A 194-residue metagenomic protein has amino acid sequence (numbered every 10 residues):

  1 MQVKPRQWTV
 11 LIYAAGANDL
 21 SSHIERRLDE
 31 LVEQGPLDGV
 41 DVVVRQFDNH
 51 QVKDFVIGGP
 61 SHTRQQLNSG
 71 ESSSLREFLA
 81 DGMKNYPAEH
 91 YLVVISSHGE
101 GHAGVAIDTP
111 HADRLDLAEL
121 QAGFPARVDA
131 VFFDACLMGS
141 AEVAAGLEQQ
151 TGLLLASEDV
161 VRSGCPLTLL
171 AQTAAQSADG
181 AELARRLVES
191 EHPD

Functional and structural regions predicted by a protein language model:
M1-P5, A80, P87, G99-D194: Terminal, contiguous helix-loop blocks that mediate binding/assembly
M1-P87: N-terminal extension/subdomain marker
T9-Y13, D41-Q46, Y91-I95, D129-F133 (+1 more regions): Structural recognition of the beta-strand scaffold that forms the well-ordered cores of secreted hydrolase catalytic
Y13-A17, H98, C136: Short strand-loop junctions, especially beta-strand C-caps/beta-turns that link beta-sheets to coils or alpha-helices
V44-R64, I95-R114, D159: Surface-exposed loop and adjacent secondary-structure segments within mature catalytic domains
